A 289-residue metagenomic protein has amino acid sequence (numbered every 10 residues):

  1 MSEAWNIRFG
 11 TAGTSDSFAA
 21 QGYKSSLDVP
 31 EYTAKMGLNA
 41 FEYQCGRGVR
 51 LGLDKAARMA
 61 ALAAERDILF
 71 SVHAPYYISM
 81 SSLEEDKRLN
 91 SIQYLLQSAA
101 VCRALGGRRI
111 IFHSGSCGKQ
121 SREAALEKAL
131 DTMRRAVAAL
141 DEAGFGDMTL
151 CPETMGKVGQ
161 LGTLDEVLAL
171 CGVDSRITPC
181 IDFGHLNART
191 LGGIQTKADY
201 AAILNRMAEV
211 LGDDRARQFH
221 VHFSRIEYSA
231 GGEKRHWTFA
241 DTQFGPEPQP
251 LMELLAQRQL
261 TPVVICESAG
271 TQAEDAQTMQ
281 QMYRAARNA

Functional and structural regions predicted by a protein language model:
M1-A99, A289: N-terminal pre-domain/capping segments
S2-A4, V29-G37, R50-S71, Q97-G106 (+4 more regions): Acidic (Asp/Glu)-rich catalytic clusters
I7-T14, F41-Y43, F70-A74, I110-F112 (+4 more regions): Hydrophobic faces of well-ordered beta-strands that scaffold small-molecule active sites in alpha/beta enzyme cores
A12-D16, Q44-G48, P75-S79, G115-C117 (+4 more regions): Active-site beta-loop-alpha junctions enriched in small/polar residues
A20-P30, G52-A60, R122-D141, K157-S175 (+2 more regions): Distinct, well-ordered alpha-helical segments
A64-E65, S81-I181: Active-site acidic/histidine proton-transfer and metal-coordination neighborhood in alpha/beta enzyme cores
A136-E233, W237: Acidic/histidine-rich catalytic cores of soluble enzymes
A273-A289: C-terminal helical cap(s) of enzyme catalytic domains, especially alpha/beta-barrels
